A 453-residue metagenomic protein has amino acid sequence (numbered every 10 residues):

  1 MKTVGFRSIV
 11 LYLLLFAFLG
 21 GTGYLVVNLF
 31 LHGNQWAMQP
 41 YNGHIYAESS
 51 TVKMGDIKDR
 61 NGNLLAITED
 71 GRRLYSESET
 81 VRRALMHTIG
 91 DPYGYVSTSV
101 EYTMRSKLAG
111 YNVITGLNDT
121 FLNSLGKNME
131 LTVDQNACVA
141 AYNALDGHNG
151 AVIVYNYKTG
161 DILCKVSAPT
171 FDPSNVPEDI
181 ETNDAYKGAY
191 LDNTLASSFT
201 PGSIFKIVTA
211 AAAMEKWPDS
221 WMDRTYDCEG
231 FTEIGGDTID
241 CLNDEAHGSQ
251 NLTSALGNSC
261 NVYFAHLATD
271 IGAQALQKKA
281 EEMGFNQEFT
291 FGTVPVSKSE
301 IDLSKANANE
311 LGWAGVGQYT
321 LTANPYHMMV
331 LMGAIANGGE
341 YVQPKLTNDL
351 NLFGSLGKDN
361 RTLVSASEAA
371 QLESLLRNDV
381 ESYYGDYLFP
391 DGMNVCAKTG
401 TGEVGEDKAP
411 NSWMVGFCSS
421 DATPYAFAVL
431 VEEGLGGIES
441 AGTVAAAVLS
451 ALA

Functional and structural regions predicted by a protein language model:
M1-I180, A189, S198, R224 (+3 more regions): Periplasmic/cell-envelope proteins involved in peptidoglycan metabolism and beta-lactam response
N61, K158-G202, V208-E433, G437: Beta-lactam-recognizing serine transpeptidase/beta-lactamase-like catalytic domain environment
